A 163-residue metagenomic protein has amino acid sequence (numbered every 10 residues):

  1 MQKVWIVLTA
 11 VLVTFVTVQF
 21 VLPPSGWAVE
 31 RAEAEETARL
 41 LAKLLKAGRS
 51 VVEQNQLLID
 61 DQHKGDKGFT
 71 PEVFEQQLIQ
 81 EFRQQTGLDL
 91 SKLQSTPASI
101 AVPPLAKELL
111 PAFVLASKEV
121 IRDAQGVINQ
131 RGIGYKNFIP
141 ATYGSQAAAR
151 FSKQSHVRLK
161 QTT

Functional and structural regions predicted by a protein language model:
M1-A10: Bacterial N-terminal signal peptides that target proteins for export
F15-P24: C-terminal segment of classical bacterial N-terminal signal peptides
P23-T163: Extracytoplasmic c-type cytochrome modules immediately beyond a signal peptide or single-pass transmembrane anchor
